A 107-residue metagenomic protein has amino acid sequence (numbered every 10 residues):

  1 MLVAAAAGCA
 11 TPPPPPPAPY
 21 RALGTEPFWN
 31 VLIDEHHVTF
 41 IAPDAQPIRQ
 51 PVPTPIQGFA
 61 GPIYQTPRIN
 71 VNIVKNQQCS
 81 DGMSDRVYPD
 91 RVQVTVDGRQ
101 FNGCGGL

Functional and structural regions predicted by a protein language model:
M1-C9: Sec-dependent bacterial lipoprotein signal peptides
C9-L107: Cysteine-centric segments in proteins
